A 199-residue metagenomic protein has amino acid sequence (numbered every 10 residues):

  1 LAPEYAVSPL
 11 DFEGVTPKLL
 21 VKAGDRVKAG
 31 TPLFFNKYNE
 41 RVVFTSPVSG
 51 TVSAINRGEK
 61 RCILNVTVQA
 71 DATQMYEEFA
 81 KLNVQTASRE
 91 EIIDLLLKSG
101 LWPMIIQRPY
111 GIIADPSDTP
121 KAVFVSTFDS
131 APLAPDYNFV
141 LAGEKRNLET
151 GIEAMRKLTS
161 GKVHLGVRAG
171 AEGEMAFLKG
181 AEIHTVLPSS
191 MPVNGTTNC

Functional and structural regions predicted by a protein language model:
L1-L20, F35: N-terminal, Lys/Arg-enriched amphipathic/low-complexity engagement segments that precede the first folded domain
T16-R26, G30: Short histidine-centered loop motifs in beta-beta connectors
R26, P32, S49-V52: Residue-level marker of beta-strand positions
P32-R41, E59: Short, charged beta-turn/beta-strand-edge "cap" motif at the junction between a beta-strand and an adjacent loop
R41-R57: Short, compositionally biased
N56-C199: Buried, small/hydrophobic-residue-enriched core segments of structured protein domains
